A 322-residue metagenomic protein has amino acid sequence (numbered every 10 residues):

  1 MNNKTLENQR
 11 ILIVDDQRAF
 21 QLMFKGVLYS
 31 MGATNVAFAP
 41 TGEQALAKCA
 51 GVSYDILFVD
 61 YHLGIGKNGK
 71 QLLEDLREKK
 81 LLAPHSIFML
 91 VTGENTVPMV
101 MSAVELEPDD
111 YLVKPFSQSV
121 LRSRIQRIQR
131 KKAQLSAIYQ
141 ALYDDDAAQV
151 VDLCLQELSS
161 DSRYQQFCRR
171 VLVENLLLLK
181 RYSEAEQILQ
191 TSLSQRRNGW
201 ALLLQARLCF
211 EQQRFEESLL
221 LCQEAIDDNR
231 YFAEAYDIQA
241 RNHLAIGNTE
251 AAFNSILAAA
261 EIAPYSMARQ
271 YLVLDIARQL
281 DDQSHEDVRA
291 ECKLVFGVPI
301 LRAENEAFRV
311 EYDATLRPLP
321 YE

Functional and structural regions predicted by a protein language model:
E7-F20, F24-L28: Conserved acidic segment of CheY-like receiver
A33-T41, K48: Short hydrophobic/Thr-rich beta-strand motif most characteristic of the beta2 strand and flanking loop of CheY-like
V52-L63: Active-site beta3 strand of CheY-like receiver
G69, S102-D109: As written
K70-A83: Short amphipathic alpha-helix used as the core "switch/output" element in two-component signaling
A83-V97: A short, hydrophobic beta-strand element within the central beta-sheet of small alpha/beta folds
K114: A Lys-centered signature of the CheY-like receiver
S183-E322: Flexible loop/N-cap segments at domain edges
